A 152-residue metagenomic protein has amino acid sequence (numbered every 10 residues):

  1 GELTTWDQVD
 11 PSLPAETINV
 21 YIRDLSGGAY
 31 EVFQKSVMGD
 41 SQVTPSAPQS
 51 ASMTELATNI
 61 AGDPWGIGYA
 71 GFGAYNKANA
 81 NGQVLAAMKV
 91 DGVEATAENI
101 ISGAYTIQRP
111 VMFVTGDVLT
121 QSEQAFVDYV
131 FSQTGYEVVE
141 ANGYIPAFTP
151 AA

Functional and structural regions predicted by a protein language model:
G1-A152: Exported/periplasmic ABC-transporter solute-binding proteins
